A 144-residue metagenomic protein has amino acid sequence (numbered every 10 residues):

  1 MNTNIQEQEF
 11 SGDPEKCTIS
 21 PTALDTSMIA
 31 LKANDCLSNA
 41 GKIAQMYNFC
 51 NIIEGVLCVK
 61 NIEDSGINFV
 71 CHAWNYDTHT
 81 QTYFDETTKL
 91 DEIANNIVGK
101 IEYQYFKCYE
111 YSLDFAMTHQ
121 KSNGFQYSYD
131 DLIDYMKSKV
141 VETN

Functional and structural regions predicted by a protein language model:
M1-N144: A structural boundary/capping signal
